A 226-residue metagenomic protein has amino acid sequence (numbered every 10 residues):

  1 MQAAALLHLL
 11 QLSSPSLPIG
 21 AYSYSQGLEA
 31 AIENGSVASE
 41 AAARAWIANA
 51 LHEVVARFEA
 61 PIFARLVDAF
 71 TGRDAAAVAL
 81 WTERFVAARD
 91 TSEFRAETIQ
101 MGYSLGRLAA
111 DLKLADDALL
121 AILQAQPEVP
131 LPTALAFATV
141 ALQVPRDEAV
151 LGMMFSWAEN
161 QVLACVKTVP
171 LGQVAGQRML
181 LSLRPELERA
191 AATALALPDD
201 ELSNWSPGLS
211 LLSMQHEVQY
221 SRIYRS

Functional and structural regions predicted by a protein language model:
M1-S226: Metal- and O2-centered redox machinery and metal/ROS homeostasis
